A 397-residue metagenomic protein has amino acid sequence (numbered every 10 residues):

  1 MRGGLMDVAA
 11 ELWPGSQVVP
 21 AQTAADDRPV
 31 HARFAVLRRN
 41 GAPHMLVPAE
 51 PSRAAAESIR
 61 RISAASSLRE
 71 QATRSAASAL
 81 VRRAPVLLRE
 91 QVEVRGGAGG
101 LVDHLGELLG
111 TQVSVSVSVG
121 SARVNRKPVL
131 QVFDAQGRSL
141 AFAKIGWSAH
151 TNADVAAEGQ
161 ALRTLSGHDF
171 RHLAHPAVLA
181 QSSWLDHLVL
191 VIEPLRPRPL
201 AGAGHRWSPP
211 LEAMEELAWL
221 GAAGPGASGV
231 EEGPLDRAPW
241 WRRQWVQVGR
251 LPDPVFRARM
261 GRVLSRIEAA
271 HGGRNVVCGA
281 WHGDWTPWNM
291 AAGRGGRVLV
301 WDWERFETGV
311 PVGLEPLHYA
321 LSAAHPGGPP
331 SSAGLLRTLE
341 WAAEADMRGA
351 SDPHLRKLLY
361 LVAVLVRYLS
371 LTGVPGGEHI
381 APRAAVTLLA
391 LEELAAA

Functional and structural regions predicted by a protein language model:
R2-T23, H31-V119: Juxta-kinase regulatory segment immediately upstream of eukaryotic protein kinase catalytic domains
G96-H104, I145-W184, A201-L217: A conserved alpha-helical element in kinase catalytic cores
L101-S116, G226-H282: An alpha-helical support segment within catalytic cores of ATP-dependent transferases
R126-A157: ATP-binding glycine-rich loop module of kinase domains
K127-V132, A269-L314: Active-site acidic catalytic loop and adjacent metal/ATP-binding pocket of ATP-dependent phosphoryl transfer enzymes
A177-E216, S228-V246: Conserved structural core of kinase catalytic domains
R294-E340: Active-site Asp-x-Gly
P330-W341, R367-A397: ATP/Mg2+ or Mg2+-diphosphate-binding catalytic cores that bind nucleotide phosphates or diphosphates via glycine-rich
